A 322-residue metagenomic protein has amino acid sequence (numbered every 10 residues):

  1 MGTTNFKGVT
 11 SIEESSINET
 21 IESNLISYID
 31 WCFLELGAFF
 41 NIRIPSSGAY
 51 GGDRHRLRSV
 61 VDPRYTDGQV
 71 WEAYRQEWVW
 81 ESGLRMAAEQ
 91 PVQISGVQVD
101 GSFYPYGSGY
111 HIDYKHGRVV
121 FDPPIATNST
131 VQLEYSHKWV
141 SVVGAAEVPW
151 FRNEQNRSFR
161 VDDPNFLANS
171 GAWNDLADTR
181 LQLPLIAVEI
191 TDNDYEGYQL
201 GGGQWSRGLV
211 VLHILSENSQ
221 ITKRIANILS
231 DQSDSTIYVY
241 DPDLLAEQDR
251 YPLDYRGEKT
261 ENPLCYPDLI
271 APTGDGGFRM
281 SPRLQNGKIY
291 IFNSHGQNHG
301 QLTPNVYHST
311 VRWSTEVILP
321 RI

Functional and structural regions predicted by a protein language model:
G2-K7, S11, Q98-F103, K115 (+2 more regions): Short, solvent-exposed beta-alpha or beta-beta edge segments that form flexible loop/patches at the rim of ligand
G2-R118, P124-N128, E134-R152: Extended beta-strand solenoid/passenger and fiber regions
G2-R43, T179, T191-S206, Y255-I322: Short, charged interaction patches at domain edges and termini
F121, L133, I190, I214 (+1 more regions): Hydrophobic side chains in beta-strands
S136-Q182, C265, I270-A271, R279-P282: Intrinsically disordered, low-complexity acidic Ser/Thr-rich regulatory segments
A145-A146, I225-N227: Short coil/turn segments at secondary-structure boundaries
S206-Q220, A246-G257, C265: Short glycine-rich, basic-tinged beta-strand/loop micro-motifs
I221, D231-R250: Compact, glycine/acidic-enriched structural inserts
